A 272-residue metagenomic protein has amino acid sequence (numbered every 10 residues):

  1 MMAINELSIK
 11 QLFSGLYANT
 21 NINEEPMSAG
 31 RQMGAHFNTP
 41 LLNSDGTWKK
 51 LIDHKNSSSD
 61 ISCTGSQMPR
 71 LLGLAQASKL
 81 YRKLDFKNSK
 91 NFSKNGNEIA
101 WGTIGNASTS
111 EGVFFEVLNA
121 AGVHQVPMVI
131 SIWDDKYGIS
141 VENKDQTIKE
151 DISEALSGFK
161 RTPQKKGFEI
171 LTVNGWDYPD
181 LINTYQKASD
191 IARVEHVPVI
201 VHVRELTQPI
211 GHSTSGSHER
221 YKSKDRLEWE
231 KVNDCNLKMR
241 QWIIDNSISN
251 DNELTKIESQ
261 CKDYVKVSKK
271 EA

Functional and structural regions predicted by a protein language model:
M1-V126, S131, E142-K160: Cofactor-binding active-site loop characterized by glycine-rich and histidine/acidic residues
I4-N5, E25, N56-S66, T109 (+7 more regions): Catalytic cores of large soluble enzymes that bind and process phosphate-bearing ligands
K79-R82, S89, S93-E98, K149-K187 (+1 more regions): Conserved thiamine diphosphate
T103, V129-S131, T172, I200-H202 (+1 more regions): Structured core elements
F114-V117, N183-D190: Glycine-rich, charged/polar anion/phosphate-binding loops that engage phosphate groups from diverse ligands
K136-I139, T207-P209: Short gly/pro/ser/thr-enriched loop/turn and capping motifs at secondary-structure boundaries
S140-N143, I182, G211-T214: Short, well-ordered secondary-structure micro-motifs
Y185, I191-E271: Glycine/aspartate-rich loop-and-adjacent alpha/beta segment that forms the canonical ThDP
